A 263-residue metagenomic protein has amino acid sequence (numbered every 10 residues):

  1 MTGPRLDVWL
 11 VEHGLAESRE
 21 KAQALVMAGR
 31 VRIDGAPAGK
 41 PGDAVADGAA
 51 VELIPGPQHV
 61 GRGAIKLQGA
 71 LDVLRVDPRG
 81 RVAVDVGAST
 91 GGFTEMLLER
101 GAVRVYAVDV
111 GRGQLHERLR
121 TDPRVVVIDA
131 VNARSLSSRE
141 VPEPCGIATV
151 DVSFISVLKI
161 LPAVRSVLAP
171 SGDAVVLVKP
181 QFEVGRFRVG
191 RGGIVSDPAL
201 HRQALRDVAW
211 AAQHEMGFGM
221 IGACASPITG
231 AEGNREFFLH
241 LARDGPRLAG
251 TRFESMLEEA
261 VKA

Functional and structural regions predicted by a protein language model:
M1-A49, V82: A basic, amphipathic helix-loop patch mediating RNA/tRNA/ribosome contacts
D72-R79, V141-P142: Glycine-rich helix-loop-beta junction characteristic of Rossmann-like nucleotide cofactor-binding loops
R79-S89: Conserved class I S-adenosyl-L-methionine
T90-G101: Conserved SAM-binding loop of SAM-dependent methyltransferases across substrates and taxa, primarily the Class I
Y106-K159: S-adenosyl-L-methionine
L158-V175: A short glycine-rich, Lys/Arg-flanked "PGG" loop and its adjoining helix->strand segment in the class I
P180-D197: Short, glycine-/aromatic-enriched active-site segment of Class I SAM-dependent methyltransferases
R235, L239-A263: Flexible, glycine-/basic-rich loop-and-beta segments that form/coincide with the SAM-dependent methyltransferase
